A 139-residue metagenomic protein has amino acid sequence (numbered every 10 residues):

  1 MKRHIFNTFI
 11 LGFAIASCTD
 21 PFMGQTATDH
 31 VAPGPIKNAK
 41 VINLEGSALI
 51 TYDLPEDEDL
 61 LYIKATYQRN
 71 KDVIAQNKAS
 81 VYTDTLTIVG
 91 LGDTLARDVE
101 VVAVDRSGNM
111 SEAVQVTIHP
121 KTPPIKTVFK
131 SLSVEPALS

Functional and structural regions predicted by a protein language model:
K2-I10: Sec-dependent signal peptide recognition, specifically the positively charged N-region followed immediately by
A14-S17: C-terminal motif of bacterial Sec signal peptides marking the signal peptidase cleavage site
T19-D59, E112-S139: Pro/Thr/Ser/Gly-rich low-complexity, intrinsically disordered linker/stalk tracts
N38-A39, A75-K78, T87-V89: Beta-strand-rich interaction surfaces with strong enrichment in secreted/lumenal proteins
N43, A79-V81, G90-T94, S133: Surface-exposed coil/turn segments at beta-strand junctions on protein surfaces, enriched
L54-K78, Y82: Extracellular low-complexity, O-glycosylation-prone stalks/linkers
L86-V114: Beta-strand-rich modules
